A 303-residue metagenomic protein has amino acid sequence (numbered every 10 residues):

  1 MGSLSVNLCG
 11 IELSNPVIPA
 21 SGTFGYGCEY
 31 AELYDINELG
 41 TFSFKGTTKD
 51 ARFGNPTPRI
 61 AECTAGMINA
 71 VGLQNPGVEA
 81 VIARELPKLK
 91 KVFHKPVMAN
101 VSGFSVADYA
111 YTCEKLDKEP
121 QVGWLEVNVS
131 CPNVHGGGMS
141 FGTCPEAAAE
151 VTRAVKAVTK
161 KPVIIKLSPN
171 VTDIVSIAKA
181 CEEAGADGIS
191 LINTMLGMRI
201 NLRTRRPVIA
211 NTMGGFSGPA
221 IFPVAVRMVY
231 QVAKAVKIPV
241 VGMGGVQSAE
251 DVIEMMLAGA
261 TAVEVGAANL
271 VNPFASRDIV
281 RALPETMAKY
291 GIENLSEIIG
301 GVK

Functional and structural regions predicted by a protein language model:
M1-V97, S102-F104: N-terminal capping/small domains of soluble enzymes
A31, E79-I82, L86, A110 (+4 more regions): Predominant activation on well-ordered alpha-helical scaffold segments within soluble catalytic domains
L33, K45, K88, E119 (+6 more regions): Change "in soluble alpha/beta enzymes" to "in soluble alpha/beta proteins
L39-G40, K45, K95, V122-L125 (+3 more regions): Short acidic/polar active-site loop segments enriched in Thr and Asp
T48-F53, P132-V134, L196-R199, L270-N272: Short gly/pro/ser/thr-enriched loop/turn and capping motifs at secondary-structure boundaries
N55-T64, I200-G214, M256, A268-E293: C-terminal helical cap(s) of enzyme catalytic domains, especially alpha/beta-barrels
F104-V241, Q247-V265: Alpha/beta enzyme core
S296-K303: A short, charged, Gly/Pro-tolerant segment at domain boundaries
